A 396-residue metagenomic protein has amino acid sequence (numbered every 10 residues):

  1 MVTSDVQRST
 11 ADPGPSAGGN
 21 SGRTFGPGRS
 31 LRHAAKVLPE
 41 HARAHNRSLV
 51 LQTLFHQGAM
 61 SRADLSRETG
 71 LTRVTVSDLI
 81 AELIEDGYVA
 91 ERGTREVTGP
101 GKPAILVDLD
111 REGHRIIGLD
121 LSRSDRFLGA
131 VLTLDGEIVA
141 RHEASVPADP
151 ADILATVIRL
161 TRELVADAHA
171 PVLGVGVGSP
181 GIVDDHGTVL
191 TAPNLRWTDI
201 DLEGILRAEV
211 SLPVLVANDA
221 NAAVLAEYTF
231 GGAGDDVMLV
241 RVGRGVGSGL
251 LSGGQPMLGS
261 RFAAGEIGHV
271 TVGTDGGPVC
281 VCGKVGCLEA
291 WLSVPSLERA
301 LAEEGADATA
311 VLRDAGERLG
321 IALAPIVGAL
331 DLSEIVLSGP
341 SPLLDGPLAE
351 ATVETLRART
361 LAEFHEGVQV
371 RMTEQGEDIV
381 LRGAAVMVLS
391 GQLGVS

Functional and structural regions predicted by a protein language model:
M1-S145, D149-A166, A170-P171, G231 (+2 more regions): ATP-binding/phosphotransfer module of carbohydrate and carboxylate kinases, centering on a glycine-rich
F127-V131, L225, G247-L251: Short beta-strand scaffold segments in enzyme catalytic cores
I138-D236, P347-A358: Glycine-rich phosphate-binding loop and adjoining helix at the ATP-binding site of ATP-dependent phosphoryl-transfer
S179, V242-R244, V294, G339-P340: Short secondary-structure boundary segments
N221, G245, P342: Catalytic metal-binding/acid-base residues of hydrolase active sites
D235-W291: Glycine-rich phosphate-binding loop of actin/hexokinase-like ATP-binding domains
